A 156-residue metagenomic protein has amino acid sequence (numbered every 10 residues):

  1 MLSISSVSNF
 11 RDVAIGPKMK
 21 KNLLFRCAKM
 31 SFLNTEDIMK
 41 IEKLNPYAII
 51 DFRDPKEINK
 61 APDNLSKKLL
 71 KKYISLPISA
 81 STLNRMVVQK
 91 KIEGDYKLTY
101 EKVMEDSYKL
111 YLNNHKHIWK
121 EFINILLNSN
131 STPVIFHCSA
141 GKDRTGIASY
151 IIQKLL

Functional and structural regions predicted by a protein language model:
M1-I135, I147-L156: Cys-dependent protein tyrosine phosphatase-like superfamily
A140, R144-T145: Ser/Thr-glycine-rich phosphate-binding loops at phosphate-binding pockets of nucleotides, nucleotide cofactors
